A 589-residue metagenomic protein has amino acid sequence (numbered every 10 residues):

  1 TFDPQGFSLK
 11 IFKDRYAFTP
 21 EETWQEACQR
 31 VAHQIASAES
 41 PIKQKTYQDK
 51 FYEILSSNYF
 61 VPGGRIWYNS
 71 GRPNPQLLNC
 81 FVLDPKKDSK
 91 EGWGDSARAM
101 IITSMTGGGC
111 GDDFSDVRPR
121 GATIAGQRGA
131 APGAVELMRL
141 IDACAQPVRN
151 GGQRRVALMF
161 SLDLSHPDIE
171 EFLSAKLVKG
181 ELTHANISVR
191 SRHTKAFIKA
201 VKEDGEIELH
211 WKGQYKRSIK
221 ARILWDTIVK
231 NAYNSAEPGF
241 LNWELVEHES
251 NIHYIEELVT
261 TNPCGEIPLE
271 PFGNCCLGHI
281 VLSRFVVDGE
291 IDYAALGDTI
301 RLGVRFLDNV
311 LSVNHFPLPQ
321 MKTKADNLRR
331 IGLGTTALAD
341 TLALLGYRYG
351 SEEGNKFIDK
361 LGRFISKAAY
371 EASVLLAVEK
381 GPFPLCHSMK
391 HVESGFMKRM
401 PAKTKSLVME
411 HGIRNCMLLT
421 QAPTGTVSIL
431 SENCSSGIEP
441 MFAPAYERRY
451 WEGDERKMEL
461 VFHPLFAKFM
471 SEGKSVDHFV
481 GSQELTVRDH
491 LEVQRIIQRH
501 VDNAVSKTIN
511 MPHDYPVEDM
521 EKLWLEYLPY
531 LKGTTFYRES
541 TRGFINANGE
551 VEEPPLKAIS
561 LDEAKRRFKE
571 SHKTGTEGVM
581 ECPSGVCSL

Functional and structural regions predicted by a protein language model:
T1-L77, D84, W225-T227, Y515 (+2 more regions): Acidic/polar, glycine-rich intrinsically disordered N-terminal extensions of enzymes
D3-G6, G265-P268, L307-S312, E393-K398 (+3 more regions): Catalytic alpha/beta core of large soluble enzyme barrels
T19-E22, I42, I66-P73, D84-E91 (+15 more regions): Alpha-helix capping and helix-loop boundary segments enriched in small/acidic/polar residues
A32-E39, Y52-G126, A134-L137, V148-G151 (+6 more regions): Function-dense linear segments that define catalytic or interfacial modules in macromolecule-processing proteins
I35-L83, E91, E208-R217, A221-N231 (+2 more regions): Gly/Pro-rich turn-and-neighbor structural signature
I42-Y47, G109-D112, G152-M159, N242 (+5 more regions): Flexible, glycine/charged-enriched surface loops at secondary-structure junctions
A97, G213, T299-K322, Y347-T424 (+1 more regions): Internal maturation/activation junctions in enzymes
A131-I141, Q146-D226, K230-N231, P238 (+2 more regions): Conserved catalytic alpha/beta cores of large enzymes that bind or transform nucleotide phosphates and polynucleotides
